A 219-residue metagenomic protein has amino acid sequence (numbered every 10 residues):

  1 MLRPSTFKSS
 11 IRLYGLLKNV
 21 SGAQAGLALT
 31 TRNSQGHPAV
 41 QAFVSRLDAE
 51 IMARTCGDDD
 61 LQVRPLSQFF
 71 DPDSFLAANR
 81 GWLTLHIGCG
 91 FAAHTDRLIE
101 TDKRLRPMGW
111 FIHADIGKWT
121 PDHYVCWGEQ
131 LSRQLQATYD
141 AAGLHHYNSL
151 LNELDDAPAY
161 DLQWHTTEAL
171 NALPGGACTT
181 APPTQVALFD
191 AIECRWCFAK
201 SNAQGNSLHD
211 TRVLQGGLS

Functional and structural regions predicted by a protein language model:
L2-A25, L29-V40, R46-S219: Conserved NAD+-utilizing ADP-ribose enzyme module
